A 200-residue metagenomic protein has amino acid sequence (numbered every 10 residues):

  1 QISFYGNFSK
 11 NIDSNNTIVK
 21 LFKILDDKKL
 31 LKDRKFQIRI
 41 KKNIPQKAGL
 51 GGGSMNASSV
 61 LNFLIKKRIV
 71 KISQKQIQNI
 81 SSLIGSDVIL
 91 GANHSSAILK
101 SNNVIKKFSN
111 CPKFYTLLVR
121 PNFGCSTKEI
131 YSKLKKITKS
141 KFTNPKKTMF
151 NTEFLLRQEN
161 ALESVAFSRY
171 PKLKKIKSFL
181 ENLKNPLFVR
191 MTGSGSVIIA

Functional and structural regions predicted by a protein language model:
Q1-R34, S132, T152, N160: N-terminal beta-alpha supersecondary unit
I18-L21, G53, V119, I130 (+2 more regions): Residue-level signal for inorganic ion chemistry
K28-Q37, F63-I84: Phosphate-handling active-site elements
F36-A48, V189: Short pre-catalytic strand/loop immediately N-terminal to key active-site residues, enriched for Gly-Thr
A48-Q76, L90: DPxDG-like acidic metal-binding loop motif
G91-N93, A97-F188: Conserved, helical-rich catalytic subdomain that frames metal- and/or nucleotide-binding sites in enzyme alpha/beta
S95, T192-A200: N-terminal pre-core extensions flanking Radical SAM catalytic domains
